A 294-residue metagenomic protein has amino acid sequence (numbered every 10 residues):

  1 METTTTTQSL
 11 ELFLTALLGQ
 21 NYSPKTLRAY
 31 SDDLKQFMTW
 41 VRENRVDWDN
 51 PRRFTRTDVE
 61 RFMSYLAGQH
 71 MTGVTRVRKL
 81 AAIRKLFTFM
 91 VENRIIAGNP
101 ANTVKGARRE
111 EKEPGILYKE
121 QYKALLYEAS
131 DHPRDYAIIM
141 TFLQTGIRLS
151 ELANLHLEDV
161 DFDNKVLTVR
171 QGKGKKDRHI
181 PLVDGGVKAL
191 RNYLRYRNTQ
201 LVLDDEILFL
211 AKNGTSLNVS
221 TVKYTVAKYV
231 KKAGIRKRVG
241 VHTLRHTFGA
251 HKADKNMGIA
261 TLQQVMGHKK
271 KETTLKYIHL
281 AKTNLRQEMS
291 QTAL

Functional and structural regions predicted by a protein language model:
M1-L294: Conserved catalytic core of the tyrosine transesterase superfamily
